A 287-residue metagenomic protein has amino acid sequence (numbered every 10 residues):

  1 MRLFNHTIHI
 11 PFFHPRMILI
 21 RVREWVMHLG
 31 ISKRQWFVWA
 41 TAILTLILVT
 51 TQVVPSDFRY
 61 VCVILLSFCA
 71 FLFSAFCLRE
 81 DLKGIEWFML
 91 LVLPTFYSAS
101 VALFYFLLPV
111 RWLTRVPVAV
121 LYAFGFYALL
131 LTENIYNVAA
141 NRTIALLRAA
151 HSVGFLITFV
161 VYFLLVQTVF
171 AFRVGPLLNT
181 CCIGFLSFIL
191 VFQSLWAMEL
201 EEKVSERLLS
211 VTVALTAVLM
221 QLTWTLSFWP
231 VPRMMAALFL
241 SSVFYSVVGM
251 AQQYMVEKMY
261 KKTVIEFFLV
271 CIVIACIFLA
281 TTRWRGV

Functional and structural regions predicted by a protein language model:
I18-G30, L46-D57, F73-I85, Y136-A149 (+5 more regions): Short juxtamembrane and helix-loop transition motifs at transmembrane-helix boundaries in membrane proteins
V22-A40, K262-T263: N-terminal membrane topogenic signal
P55-C62, A70-P176: Membrane-interface helix-loop-helix junctions at boundaries between adjacent transmembrane segments
L66-F76, A119-L131, G184-S194, L240-A251: Alpha-helical transmembrane segments and their membrane-interface exit regions
S67, P94-S98, L215-L219, A236-A251: Hydrophobic alpha-helical membrane segments
E199-S242: Intrinsically disordered, low-complexity segments enriched in Gly and acidic/Ser/Thr residues that form flexible
A251-I272: Interfacial loop-to-transmembrane junctions
F278-V287: Juxtamembrane boundary at the C-terminal end of a transmembrane helix
